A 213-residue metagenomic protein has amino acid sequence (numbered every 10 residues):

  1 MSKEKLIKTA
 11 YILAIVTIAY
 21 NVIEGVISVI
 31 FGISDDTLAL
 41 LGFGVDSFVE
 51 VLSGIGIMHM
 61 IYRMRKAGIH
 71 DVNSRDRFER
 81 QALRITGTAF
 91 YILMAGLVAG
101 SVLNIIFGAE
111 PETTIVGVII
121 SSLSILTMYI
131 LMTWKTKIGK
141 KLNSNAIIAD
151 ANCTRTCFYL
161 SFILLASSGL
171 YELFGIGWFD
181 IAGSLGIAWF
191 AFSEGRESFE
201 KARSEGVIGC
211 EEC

Functional and structural regions predicted by a protein language model:
M1-C213: Alpha-helical transmembrane cores and adjacent cytosolic helix/loop segments of polytopic membrane transporters
